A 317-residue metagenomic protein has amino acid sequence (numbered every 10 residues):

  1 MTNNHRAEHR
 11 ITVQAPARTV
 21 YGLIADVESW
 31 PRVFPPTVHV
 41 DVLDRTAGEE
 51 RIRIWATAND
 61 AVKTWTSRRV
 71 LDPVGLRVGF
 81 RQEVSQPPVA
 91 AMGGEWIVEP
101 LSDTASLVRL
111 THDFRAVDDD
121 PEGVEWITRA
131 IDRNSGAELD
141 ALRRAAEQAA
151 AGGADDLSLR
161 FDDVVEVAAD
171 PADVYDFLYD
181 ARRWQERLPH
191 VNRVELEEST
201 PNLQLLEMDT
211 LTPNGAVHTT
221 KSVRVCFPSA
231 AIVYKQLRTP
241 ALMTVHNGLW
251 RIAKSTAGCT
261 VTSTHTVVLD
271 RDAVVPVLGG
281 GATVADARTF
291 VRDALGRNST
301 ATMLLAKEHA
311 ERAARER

Functional and structural regions predicted by a protein language model:
M1-G48, T128, G136-T200: Hydrophobic ligand-binding cavity/cleft-lining segments
N4, I54-N59, T64-T66, R81-G136 (+1 more regions): Beta-strand/loop substructures that line and gate deep hydrophobic ligand-binding cavities in soluble
E8-R10, T64-R68, G93-E95, D162-V164 (+2 more regions): Well-ordered beta-strand positions in beta-sheet-rich domains
R18, G75, L110, A172-V174 (+1 more regions): Short coil/turn motifs at helix boundaries and re-entrant loops, enriched in small/polar and proline residues
E28-R32, V38-P88, D103, R182-E186 (+5 more regions): Glycine-rich portal/gate segments that line the openings of hydrophobic small-molecule binding cavities
W30-V33, W96, H112, L178 (+3 more regions): Long, contiguous hydrophobic alpha-helical segments, chiefly transmembrane helices and signal peptides
I131-L139, R143, L295-S299, M303: N-terminal membrane-insertion helices
